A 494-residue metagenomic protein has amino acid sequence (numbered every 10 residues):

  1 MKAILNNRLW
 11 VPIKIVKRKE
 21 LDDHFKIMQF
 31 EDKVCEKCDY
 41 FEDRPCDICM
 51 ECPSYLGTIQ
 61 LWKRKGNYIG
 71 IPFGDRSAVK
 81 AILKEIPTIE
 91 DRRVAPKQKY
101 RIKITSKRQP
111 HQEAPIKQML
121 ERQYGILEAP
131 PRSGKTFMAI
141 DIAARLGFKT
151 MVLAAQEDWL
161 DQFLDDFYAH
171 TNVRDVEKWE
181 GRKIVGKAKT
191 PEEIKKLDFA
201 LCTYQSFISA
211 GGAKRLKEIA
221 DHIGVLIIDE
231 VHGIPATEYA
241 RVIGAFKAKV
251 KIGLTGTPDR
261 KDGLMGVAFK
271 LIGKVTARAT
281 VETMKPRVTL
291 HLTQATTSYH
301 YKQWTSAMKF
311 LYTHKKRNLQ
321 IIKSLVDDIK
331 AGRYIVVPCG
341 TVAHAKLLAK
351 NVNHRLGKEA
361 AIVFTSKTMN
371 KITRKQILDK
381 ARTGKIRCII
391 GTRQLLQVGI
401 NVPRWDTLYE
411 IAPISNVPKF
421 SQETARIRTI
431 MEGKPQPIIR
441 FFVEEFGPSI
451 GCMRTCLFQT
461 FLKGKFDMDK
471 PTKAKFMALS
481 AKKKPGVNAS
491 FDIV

Functional and structural regions predicted by a protein language model:
R122-A143: Walker A/P-loop
F137-D141, R145-A169, T341-A343: Conserved Walker A/P-loop ATP-binding site and its immediately adjacent core in helicase/helicase-like ATPase domains
T150-W159, F310-L319, S324-N351: Conserved strand-helix element at the start of the C-terminal RecA-like helicase core
D161, G186, T190-E192, L347 (+1 more regions): Conserved helicase ATPase core of P-loop NTP-dependent helicases/translocases
G224-V225, H232-R287: Post-DEXD/H (motif II) to motif III coupling segment of the RecA-like Helicase ATP-binding lobe
P258, S415-P435: Conserved SF2 helicase motif VI
I400-P413, I438-F441: A short beta-strand element within the Helicase C-terminal
R426-C456: Conserved segment of the helicase C-terminal RecA-like domain
